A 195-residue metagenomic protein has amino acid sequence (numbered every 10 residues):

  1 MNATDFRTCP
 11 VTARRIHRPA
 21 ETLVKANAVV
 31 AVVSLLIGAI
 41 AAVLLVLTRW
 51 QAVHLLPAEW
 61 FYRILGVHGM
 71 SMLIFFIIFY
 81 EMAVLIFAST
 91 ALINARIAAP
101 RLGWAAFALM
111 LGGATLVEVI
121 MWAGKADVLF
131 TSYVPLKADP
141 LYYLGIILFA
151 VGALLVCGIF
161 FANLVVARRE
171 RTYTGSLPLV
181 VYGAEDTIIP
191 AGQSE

Functional and structural regions predicted by a protein language model:
N2-P10, V24-A52, E59-I93, P100-D127 (+2 more regions): Hydrophobic cores of alpha-helical transmembrane segments in multi-pass integral membrane proteins
P10-T22: Cytosolic juxtamembrane amphipathic/interface segments immediately preceding and feeding into a transmembrane helix
H54-L55, L129-Y133: Membrane-interface helix termini and inter-helical loops of multi-pass transporters
S132-Y143: Non-cytosolic membrane-interface motifs at loop->transmembrane helix junctions
Y173-G175: Flexible interhelical linker loops that connect adjacent transmembrane helices in multi-pass membrane transporters
